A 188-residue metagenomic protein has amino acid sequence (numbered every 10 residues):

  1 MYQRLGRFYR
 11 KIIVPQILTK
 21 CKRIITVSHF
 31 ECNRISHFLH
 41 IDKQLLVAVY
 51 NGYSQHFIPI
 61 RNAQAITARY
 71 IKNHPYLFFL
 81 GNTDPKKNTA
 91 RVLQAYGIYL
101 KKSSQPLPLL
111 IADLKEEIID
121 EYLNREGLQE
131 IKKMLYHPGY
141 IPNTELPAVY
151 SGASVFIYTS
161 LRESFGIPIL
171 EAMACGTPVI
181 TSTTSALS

Functional and structural regions predicted by a protein language model:
M1-S188: Carbohydrate transferase catalytic cores enriched for Leloir-type hexosyltransferases
